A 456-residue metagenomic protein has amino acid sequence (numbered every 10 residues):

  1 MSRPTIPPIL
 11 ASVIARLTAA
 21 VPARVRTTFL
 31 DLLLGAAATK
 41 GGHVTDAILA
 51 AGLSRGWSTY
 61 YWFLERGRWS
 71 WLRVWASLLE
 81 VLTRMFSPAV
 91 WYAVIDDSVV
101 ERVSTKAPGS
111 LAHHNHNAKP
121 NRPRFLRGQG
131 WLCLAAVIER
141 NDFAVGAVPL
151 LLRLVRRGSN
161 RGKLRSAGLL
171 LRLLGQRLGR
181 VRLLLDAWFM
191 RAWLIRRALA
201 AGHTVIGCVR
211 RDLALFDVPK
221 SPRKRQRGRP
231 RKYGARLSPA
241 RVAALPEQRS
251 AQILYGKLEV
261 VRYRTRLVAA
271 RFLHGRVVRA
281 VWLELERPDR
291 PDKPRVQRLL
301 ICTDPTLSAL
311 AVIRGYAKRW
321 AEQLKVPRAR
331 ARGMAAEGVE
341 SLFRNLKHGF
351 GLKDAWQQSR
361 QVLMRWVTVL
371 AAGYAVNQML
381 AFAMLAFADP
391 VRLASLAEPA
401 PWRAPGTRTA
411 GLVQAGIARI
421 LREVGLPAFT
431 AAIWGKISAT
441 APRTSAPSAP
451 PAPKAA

Functional and structural regions predicted by a protein language model:
M1-T28, A36-A37, I138-G158, K163 (+5 more regions): A short, flexible helix-boundary coil/loop motif
T27-A37, R295-L324: Extended, non-catalytic structural segments that build the interaction scaffolds of large macromolecular assemblies
L34, L64-A144, L152-L154, L267-A269: Active-site-proximal, Lys/Arg-enriched surface segment that forms a nucleic-acid-binding/basic interface patch
A37-I48: Short, charged amphipathic recognition helices of the HTH superfamily and cognate SANT/SANTA-like modules
A47, W91-V103, L134, R182-M190 (+5 more regions): Short, conserved catalytic/metal-binding motifs centered on acidic residues
W57-W62, N117-R180, V277-L299, T303: Electropositive, glycine- and tryptophan-enriched low-complexity nucleic-acid-binding patches
V99, A240, S308-Q357: Short amphipathic alpha-helical "interface-anchor" segments enriched in bulky aromatics
R156-R227: Domain-level cores of phosphate- or acyl-group-handling catalytic modules
